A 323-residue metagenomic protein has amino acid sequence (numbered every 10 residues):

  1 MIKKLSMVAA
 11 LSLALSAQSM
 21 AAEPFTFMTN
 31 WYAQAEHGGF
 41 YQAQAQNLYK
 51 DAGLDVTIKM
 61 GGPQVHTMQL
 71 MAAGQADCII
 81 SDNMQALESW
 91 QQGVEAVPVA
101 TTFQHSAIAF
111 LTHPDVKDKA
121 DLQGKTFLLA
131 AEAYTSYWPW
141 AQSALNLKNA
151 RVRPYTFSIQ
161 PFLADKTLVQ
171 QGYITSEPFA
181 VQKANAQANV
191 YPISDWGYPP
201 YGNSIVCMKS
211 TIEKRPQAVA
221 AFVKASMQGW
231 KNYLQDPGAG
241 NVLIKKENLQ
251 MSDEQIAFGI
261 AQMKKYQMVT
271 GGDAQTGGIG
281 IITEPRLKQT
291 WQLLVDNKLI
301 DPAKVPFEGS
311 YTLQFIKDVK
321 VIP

Functional and structural regions predicted by a protein language model:
M1-M7: Bacterial N-terminal signal peptides that target proteins for export
M7-L15: Hydrophobic helical h-region of N-terminal Sec-dependent signal peptides in bacterial secretory/periplasmic proteins
S16-A21: Sec/Tat signal peptide C-region and signal peptidase I cleavage site
E23-A164, L168-G172, Y191: Short, glycine-/small- and polar/acidic-enriched structural segments that line small-molecule recognition paths
A43-Q46, A52, L70, G74 (+10 more regions): Structured segments of extracytoplasmic/periplasmic soluble domains in secreted or envelope-associated proteins
M84, F157-D253: Pocket-lining segment of extracytoplasmic ligand-binding domains
R215-L299: Secondary-structure end/capping motifs
P285-P323: Conserved C-terminal helix/tail region of periplasmic/extracytoplasmic solute-binding proteins
